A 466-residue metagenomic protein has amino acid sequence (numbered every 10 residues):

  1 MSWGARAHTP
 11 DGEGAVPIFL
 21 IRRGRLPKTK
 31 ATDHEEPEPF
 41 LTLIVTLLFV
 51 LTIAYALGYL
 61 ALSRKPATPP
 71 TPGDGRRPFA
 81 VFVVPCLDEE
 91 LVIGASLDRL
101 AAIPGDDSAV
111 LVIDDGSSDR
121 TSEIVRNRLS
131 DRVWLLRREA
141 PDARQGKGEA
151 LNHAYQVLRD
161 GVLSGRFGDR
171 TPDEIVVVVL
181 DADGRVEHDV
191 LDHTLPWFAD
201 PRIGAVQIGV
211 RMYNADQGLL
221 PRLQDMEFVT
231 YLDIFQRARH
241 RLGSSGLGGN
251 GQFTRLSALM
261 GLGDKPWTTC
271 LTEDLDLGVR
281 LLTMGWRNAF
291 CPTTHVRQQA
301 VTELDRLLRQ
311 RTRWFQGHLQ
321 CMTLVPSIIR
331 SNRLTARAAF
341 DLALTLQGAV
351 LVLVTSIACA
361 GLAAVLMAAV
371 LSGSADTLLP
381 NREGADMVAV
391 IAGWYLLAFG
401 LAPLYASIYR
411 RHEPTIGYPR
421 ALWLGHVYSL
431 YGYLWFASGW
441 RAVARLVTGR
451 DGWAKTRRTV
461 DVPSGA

Functional and structural regions predicted by a protein language model:
F19-R76, Y405-R410, W435-L446: N-terminal membrane-anchoring/stem segments of glycan-assembly enzymes
D74, G348-V447: Membrane-embedded multi-pass helical conduit in multi-pass membrane proteins, especially envelope-biosynthetic
P78-V81, A109, D276: Cell-envelope/extracellular polymer assembly enzymes that use nucleotide-activated donors
D98-D107: Short, acidic, metal-binding catalytic loop of nucleotide-sugar glycosyltransferases
D114-E123, R138-A143: A conserved acidic beta->alpha catalytic loop
R137-A140, R144-I175, H188-C270, T312-T323: Long helical/loop segments within the catalytic core of UDP-sugar-dependent glycosyltransferases, especially the large
D181-R185, L281: The conserved acidic donor/metal-binding loop of glycosyltransferases
G278-V296: Catalytic donor-sugar/metal-binding loop of nucleotide-sugar-dependent glycosyltransferases
